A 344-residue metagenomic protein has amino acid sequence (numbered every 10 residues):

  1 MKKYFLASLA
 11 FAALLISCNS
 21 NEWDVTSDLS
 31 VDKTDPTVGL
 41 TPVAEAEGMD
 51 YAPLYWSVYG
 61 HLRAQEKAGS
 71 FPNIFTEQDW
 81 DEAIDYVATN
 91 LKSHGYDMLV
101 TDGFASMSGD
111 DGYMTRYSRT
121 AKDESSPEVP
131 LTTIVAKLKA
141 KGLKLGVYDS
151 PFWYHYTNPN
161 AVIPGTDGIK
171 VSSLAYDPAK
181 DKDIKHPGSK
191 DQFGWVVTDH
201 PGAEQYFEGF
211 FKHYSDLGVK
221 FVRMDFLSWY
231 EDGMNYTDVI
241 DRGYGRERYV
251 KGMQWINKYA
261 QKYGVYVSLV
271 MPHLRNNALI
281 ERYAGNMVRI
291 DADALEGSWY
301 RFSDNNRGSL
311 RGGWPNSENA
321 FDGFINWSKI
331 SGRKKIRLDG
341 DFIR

Functional and structural regions predicted by a protein language model:
M1-Y4: Positively charged n-region of N-terminal signal peptides that target proteins for export
A7-L15: Bacterial N-terminal signal peptides
L15-V43: Bacterial Sec-dependent N-terminal signal peptides
L40-F71: An acidic-aromatic substrate-binding cleft motif
E45-Y51, L91-H94, L138-A140, S215-D216 (+2 more regions): Extracellular/periplasmic catalytic domains that process cell-envelope and extracellular macromolecules
W56, H61-A64, F75, E82-R242: Aromatic-lined carbohydrate-binding/catalytic grooves of carbohydrate-active enzymes
L143-N160, W195-T198, Y249, M253-A278: Aromatic-lined carbohydrate-recognition surfaces of secreted/lumenal glycan-active proteins
G264-R344: Glycan-recognition surfaces
